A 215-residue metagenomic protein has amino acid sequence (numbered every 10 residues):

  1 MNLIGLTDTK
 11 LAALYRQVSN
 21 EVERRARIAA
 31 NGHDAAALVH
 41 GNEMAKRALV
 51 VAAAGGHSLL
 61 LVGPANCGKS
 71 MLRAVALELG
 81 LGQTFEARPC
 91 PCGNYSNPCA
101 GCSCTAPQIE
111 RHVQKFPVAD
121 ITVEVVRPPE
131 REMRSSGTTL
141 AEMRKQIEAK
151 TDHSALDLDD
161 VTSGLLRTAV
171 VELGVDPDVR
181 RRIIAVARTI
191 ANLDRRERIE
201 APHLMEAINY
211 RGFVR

Functional and structural regions predicted by a protein language model:
M1-L3, L59-V62, G82-F85, V123: Short hydrophobic alpha-helical runs that function as membrane-insertion/retention elements
M1-Y15: Short, charge/polar-rich alpha-helical segments
Y15-L59, A65, A187: Pre-Walker A (pre-P-loop) alpha-helix and adjacent loop at the N terminus of AAA/AAA+ ATPase modules, a conserved
N31, L38, S70, A74 (+1 more regions): Basic, amphipathic alpha-helical bundle interface domains used for macromolecular binding and assembly
G56-A76, G82: Conserved post-Walker A coupling segment in P-loop NTPases
